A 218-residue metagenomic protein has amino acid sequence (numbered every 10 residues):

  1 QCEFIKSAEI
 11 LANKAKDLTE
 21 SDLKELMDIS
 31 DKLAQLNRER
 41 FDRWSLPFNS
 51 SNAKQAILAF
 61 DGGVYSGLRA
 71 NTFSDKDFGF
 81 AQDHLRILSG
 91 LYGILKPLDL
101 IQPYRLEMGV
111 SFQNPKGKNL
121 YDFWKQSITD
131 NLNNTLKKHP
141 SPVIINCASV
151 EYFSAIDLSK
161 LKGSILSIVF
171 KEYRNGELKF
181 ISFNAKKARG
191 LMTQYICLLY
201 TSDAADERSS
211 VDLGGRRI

Functional and structural regions predicted by a protein language model:
Q1-T72: Active-site helix-to-loop segments that bind/position phosphate- or nucleotide-bearing substrates and donors across
F60, L91, D212: Short glycine/serine/threonine-biased micro-segments
A70-S202: Internal, well-folded beta-alpha domain core
A148, A205, G214: Anionic group-transfer/hydrolysis microenvironments
Y200-A205, I218: Conserved small/polar residues in nucleotide/adenosyl-binding loops
D212-I218: Hydrophobic alpha-helical segments, chiefly the membrane-spanning helices and signal/signal-anchor peptides
